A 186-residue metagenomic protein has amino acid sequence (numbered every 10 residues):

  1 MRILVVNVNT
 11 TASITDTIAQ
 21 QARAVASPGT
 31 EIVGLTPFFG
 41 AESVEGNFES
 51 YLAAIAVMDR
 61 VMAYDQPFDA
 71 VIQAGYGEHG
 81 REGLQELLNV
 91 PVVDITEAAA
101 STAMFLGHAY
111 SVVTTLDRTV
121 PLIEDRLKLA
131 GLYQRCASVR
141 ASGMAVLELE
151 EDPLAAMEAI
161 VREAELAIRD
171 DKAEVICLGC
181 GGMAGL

Functional and structural regions predicted by a protein language model:
R2-A26: N-terminal beta1-alpha1 ligand-phosphate binding loop
V5-V6, Q66-G75, K172-C180: Periplasmic-binding protein-like
V6-V8, L35, V113: Short hydrophobic segments within beta-strands
I32-G34, V92, V139: Generic structural signal for residues in well-ordered beta-strands
V33-D59, L147-D152: N-terminal beta-loop-helix "entrance" segment that forms/cooperates in small-molecule cofactor or anionic ligand
N47, Y51-P67, E158-K172: Short, well-structured alpha-helical segments in soluble
A54-H108, V112: Glycine/small-residue-rich loop that forms an oxyanion/phosphate-binding "nest" at active or ligand-binding sites
T119-G179: Active-site rim beta-loop-alpha module in soluble metabolic enzymes
